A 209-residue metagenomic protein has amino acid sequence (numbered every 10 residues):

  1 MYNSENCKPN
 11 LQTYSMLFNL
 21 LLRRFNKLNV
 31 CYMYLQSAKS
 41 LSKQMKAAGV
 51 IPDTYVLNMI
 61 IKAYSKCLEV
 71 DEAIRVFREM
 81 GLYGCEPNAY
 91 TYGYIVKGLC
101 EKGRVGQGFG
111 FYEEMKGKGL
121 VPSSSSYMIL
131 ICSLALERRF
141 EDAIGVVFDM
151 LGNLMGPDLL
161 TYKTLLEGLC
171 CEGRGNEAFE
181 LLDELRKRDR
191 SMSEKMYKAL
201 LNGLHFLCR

Functional and structural regions predicted by a protein language model:
E5-N6, G49, L68, G84 (+4 more regions): Inter-helix linker motif
N10-S15, N19, A38, D53-N58 (+12 more regions): Pentatricopeptide repeat
F25-N29, C208: Short coil/turn linking the two alpha-helices of tandem helical-hairpin repeats
C31-S37: Helix-turn-helix repeat elements of alpha-solenoid scaffolds
C170-S191: TPR/TPR-like (Sel1-like) alpha-helical repeat modules
